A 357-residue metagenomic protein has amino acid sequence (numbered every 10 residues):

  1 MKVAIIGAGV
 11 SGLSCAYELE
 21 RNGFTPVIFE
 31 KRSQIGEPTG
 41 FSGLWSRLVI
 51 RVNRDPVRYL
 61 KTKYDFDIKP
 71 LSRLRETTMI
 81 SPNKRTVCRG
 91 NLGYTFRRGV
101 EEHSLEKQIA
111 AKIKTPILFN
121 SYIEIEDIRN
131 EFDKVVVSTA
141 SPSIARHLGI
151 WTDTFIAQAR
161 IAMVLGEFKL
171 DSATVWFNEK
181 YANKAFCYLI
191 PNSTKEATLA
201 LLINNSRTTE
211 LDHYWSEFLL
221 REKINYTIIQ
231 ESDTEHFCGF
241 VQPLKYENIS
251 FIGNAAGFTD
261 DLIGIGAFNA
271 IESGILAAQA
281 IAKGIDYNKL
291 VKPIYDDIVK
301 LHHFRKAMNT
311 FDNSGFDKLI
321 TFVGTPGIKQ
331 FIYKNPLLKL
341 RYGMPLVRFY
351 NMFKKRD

Functional and structural regions predicted by a protein language model:
A4-A8, E20-S42: Glycine-rich FAD pyrophosphate-binding loop
I6, V136-S138, F251: Redox-cofactor binding/interface segments in oxidoreductases and associated redox assembly factors
G12-L13: N-terminal Rossmann-fold NAD(P) dinucleotide-binding loop
K31-I80: N-terminal FAD cofactor-binding segment of flavoenzymes
H103-I224: Predominantly flavin-linked oxidoreductase catalytic cores and closely associated redox partners
R207-A280: FAD/FMN-dependent oxidoreductases across multiple families
G239-L244, Q279-P326: Active-site-proximal substrate-binding core of FAD-dependent oxidoreductases
F316-D357: C-terminal auxiliary extensions adjacent to catalytic cores
